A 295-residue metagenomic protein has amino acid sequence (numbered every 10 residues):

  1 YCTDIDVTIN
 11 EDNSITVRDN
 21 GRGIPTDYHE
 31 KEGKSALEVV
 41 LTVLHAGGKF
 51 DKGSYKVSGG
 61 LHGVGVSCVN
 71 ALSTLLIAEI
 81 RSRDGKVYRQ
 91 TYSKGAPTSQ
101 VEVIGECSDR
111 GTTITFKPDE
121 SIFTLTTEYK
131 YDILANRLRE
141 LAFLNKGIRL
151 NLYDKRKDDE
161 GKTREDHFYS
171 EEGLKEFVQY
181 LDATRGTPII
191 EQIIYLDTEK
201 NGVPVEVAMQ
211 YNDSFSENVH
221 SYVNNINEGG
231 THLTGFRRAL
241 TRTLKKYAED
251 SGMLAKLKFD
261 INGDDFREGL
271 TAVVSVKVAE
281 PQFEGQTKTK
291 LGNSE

Functional and structural regions predicted by a protein language model:
C2-D4, E11-A36, G47-G173, F177-Y180: GHKL-type ATPase core
D6-T8, A272: Extended hydrophobic secondary-structure segments that form protein cores and membrane-embedded regions
V7, G85-S93, V203-D213: Broad, structure-driven detector of short, well-ordered beta-strand segments within folded domains
V40: Short basic (Lys/Arg) and small-residue
V43-L44: Mobile ATP-lid/nucleotide-binding loop of the nucleotide-binding subdomain
D132, R139-L141, G147, N151-K288: GHKL/Histidine-kinase-like ATPase module
N293-S294: A sensor for short, sequence-defined functional sites
